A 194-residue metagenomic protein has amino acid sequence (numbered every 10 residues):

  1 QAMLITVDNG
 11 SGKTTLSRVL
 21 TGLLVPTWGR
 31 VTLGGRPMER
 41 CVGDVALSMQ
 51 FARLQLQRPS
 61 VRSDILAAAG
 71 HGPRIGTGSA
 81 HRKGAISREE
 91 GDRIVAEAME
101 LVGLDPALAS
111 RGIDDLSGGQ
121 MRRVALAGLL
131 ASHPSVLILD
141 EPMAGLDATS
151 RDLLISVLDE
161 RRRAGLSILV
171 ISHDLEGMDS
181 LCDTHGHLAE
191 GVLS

Functional and structural regions predicted by a protein language model:
T21: Helix-to-loop junction immediately C-terminal to a conserved catalytic motif
G29-G43: Conserved ABC transporter NBD signature motif
S87-A107: Conserved ABC ATPase "signature" region
G112-L116, Q120: Conserved ABC ATPase signature
L129-L130: ABC ATPase C-loop
L137-D140: Catalytic Walker B motif of ABC-type/P-loop ATPase nucleotide-binding domains
D147: ABC-family nucleotide-binding domains
S172-H173: H-loop/switch region of ABC-family ATPase nucleotide-binding domains
